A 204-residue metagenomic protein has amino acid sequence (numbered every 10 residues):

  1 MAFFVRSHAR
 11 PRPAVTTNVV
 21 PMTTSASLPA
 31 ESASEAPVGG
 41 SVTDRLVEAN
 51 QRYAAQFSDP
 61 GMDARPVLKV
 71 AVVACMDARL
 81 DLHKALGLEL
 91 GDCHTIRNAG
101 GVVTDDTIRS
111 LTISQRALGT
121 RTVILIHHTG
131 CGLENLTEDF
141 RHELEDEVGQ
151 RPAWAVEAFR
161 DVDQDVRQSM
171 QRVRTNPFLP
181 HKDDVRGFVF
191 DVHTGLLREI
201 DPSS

Functional and structural regions predicted by a protein language model:
F3-P66, G100-D106, I113-L118, G132-S204: Divalent-metal-activated hydrolytic enzyme cores
N50, V72, I96, L125 (+1 more regions): Divalent metal-coordination and catalytic microenvironments
R52-Q56, G61-L88: N-terminal short beta-loop-beta anion/metal-coordinating cradle
C75, N98, H128, F190: Cofactor-binding loop segments of dinucleotide-utilizing enzymes, especially the Rossmann-like FAD- and NAD(P)+-binding
M76-R79, T129-L133: Gly/Ser/Thr-rich loops at beta-strand to alpha-helix junctions that form or flank small-molecule/cofactor-binding
G87-T95: Short helix-loop-beta junction
C93, I108-L111, T122-V123: Generic internal hydrophobic packing segments that stabilize the cores of diverse globular domains
L118-H128: Ordered, amphipathic secondary-structure segments that act as subunit-interaction surfaces in large macromolecular
